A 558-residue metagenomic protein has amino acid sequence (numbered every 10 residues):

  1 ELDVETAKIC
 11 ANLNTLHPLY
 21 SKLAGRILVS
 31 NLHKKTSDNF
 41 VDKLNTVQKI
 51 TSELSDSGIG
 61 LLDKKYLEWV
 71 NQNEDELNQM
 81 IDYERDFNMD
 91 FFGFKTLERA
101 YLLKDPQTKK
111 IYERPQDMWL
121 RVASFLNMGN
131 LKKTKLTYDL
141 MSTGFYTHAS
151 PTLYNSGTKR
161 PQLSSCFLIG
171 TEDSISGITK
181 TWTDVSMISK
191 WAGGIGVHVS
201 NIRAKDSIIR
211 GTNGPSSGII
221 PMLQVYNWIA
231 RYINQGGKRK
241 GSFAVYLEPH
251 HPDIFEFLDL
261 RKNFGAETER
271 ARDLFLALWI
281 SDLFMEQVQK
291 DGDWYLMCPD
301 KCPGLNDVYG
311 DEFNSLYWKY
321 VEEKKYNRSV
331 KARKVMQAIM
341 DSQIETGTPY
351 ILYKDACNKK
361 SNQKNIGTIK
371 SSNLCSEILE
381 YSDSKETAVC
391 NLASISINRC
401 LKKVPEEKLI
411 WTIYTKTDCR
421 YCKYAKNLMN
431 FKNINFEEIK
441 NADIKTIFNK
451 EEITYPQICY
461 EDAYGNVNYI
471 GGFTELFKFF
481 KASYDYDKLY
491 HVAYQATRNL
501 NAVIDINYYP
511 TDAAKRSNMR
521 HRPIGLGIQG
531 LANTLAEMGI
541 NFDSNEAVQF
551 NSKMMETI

Functional and structural regions predicted by a protein language model:
E1-K408, K481-I558: Extended catalytic cores of very large enzyme megasubunits
F243, T415, T454: Short metal-coordination and nucleic-acid-contact micro-motifs, chiefly zinc-binding Cys/His arrays
G347, E406-E438: Local sequence-structure signature of Cys/Sec-based thiol-disulfide redox active-site neighborhoods
D418, C422, T454, Y460: NTP/phosphate- and nucleic-acid-binding module
E437-K445: A short, well-structured beta->alpha microelement
I447-T454: Thiol/disulfide oxidoreductase modules built on the thioredoxin-like
Y460-A482: Non-catalytic, surface beta->alpha helical segment in thiol-disulfide oxidoreductase systems
